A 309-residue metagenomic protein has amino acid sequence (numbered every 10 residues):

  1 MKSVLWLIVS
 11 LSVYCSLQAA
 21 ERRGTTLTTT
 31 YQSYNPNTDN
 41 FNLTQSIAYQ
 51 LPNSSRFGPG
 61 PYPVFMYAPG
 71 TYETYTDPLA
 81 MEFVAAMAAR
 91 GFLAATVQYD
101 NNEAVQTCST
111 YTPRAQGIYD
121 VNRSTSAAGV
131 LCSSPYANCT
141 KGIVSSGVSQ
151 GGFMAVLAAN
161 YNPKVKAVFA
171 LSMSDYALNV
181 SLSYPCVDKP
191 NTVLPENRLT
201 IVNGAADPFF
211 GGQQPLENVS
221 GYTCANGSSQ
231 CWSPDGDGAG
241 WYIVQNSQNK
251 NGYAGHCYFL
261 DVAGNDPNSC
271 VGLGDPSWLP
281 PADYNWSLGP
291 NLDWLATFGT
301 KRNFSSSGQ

Functional and structural regions predicted by a protein language model:
A20-G60: N-terminal cap/lid segment of alpha/beta-hydrolase-fold proteins
G60-G70: Short beta-strand element of the alpha/beta-hydrolase
Y72, Q98-Y119: Cap/lid segment of the alpha/beta-hydrolase catalytic domain
D77-A95: Short amphipathic alpha-helix adjacent to the substrate-entry channel of hydrolases
Y111-Y136: Alpha/beta-hydrolase active-site loop
G129-L194: Primarily recognizes the serine-hydrolase "nucleophile elbow" in alpha/beta-hydrolase and SGNH/GDSL folds
A167-S247: The feature captures the conserved acid-bearing segment of alpha/beta-hydrolase catalytic domains
S228-Q309: C-terminal catalytic histidine-bearing segment of alpha/beta-hydrolase fold enzymes
